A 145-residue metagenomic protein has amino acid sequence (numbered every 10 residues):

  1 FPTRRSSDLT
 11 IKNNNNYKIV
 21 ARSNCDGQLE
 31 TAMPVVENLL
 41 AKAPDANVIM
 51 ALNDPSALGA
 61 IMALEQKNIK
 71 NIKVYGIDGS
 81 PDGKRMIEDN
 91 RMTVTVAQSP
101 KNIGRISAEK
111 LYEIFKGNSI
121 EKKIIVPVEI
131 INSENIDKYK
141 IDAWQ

Functional and structural regions predicted by a protein language model:
F1-S6: Short, small-residue-biased leader/transition segments that mark boundaries at the very start of proteins
L9-N13, G83-K84: Non-catalytic structural scaffold of enzyme domains
T10, S99-Q145: Hinge/cleft segment of the Venus flytrap/periplasmic-binding protein
N15-I19: A generic structural motif
A21, D26-R85: Hydrophobic alpha-helical
R22, D89-K101: Short beta-strand elements at the ligand-binding edges of bilobed clamshell
S80-T93, E134-D142: Flexible loop/hinge segments that line or gate small-molecule binding clefts
